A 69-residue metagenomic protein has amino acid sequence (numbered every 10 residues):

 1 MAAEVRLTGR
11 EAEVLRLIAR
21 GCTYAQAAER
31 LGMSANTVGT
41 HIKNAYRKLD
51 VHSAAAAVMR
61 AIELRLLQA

Functional and structural regions predicted by a protein language model:
M1, L67-A69: Short, charged, intrinsically disordered terminal tails
M1-R16: Regulatory hinge/linker segments at domain boundaries that couple sensory/effector modules to output domains
L7, V51, L66: Hydrophobic patch in the ABC ATPase nucleotide-binding domain
L15-A19, Y46: Hydrophobic residues on short alpha-helical segments
R16, M59, Q68: A cross-family signal for key residues in well-ordered alpha-helices that form functional helical elements
I18-C22, A61: Short helix-to-turn junction characteristic of helix-turn-helix DNA-binding domains, especially the helix
T23-A56: Recognition helix of helix-turn-helix DNA-binding domains
A54-R65: Short, basic, alpha-helical segments at the C-terminal edge of helix-turn-helix-like DNA-binding modules
